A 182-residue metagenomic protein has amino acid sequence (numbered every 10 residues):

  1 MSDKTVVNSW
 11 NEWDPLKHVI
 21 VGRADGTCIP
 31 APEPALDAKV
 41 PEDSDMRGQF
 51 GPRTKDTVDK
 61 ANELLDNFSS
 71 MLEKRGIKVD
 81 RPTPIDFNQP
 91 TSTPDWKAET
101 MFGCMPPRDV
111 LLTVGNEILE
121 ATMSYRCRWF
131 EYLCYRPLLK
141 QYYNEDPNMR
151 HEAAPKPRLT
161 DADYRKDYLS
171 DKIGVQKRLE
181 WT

Functional and structural regions predicted by a protein language model:
M1-T182: The feature marks the mature, well-folded catalytic cores of soluble enzymes
